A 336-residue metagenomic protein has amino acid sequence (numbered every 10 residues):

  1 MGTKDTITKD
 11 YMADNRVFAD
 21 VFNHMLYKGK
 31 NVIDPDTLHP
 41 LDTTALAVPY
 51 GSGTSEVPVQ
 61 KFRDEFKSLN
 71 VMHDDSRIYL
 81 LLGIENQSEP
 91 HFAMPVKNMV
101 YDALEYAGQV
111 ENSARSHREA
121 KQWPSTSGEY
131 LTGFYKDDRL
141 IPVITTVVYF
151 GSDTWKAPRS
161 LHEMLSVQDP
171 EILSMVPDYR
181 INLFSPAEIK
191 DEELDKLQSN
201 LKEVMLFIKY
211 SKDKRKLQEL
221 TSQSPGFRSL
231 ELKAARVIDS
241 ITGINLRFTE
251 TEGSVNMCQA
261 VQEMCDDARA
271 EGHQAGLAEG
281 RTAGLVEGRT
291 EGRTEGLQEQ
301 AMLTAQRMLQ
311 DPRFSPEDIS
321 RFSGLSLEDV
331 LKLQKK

Functional and structural regions predicted by a protein language model:
M1-K336: Elongated, amphipathic alpha-helical interaction scaffolds
